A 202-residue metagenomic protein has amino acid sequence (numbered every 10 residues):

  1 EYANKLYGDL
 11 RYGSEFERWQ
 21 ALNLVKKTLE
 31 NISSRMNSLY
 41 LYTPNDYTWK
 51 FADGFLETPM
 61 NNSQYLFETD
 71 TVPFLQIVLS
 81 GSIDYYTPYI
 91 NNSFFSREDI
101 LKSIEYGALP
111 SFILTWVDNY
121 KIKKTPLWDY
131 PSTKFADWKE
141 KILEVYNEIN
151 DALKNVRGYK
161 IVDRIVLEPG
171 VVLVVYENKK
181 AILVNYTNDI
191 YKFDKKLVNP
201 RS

Functional and structural regions predicted by a protein language model:
Y2-S202: Active-site-proximal substrate-binding groove within the catalytic cores of carbohydrate-active enzymes
